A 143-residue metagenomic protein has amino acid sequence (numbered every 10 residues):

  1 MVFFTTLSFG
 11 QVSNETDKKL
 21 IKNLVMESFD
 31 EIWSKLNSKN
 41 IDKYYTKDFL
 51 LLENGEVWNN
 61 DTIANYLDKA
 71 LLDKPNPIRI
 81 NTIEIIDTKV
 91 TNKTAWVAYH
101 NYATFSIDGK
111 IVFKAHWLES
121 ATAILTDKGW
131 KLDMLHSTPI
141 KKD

Functional and structural regions predicted by a protein language model:
T5-K39, K43-K47: Short, low-complexity N-terminal intrinsically disordered segments enriched in polar/charged residues
S38-N40, W58, I63, L132: Anionic, Ser/Thr-rich low-complexity intrinsically disordered regions
N40-D42, F49, I63, V97 (+1 more regions): Hydrophobic pocket/interface hotspot
Y44-N59, L71-N76: A short gly/proline-enriched turn/hairpin at secondary-structure junctions
G55-E56, H100-A103, H136: A mature extracytoplasmic/lumenal domain signature
L67-D108: Surface-exposed, charged secondary-structure patches
I111-F113: Replace "Gram-negative outer membrane beta-barrel proteins" with "bacterial and organellar outer membrane beta-barrel
H116-D143: Short beta-strand edge/turn micro-motifs at domain boundaries
